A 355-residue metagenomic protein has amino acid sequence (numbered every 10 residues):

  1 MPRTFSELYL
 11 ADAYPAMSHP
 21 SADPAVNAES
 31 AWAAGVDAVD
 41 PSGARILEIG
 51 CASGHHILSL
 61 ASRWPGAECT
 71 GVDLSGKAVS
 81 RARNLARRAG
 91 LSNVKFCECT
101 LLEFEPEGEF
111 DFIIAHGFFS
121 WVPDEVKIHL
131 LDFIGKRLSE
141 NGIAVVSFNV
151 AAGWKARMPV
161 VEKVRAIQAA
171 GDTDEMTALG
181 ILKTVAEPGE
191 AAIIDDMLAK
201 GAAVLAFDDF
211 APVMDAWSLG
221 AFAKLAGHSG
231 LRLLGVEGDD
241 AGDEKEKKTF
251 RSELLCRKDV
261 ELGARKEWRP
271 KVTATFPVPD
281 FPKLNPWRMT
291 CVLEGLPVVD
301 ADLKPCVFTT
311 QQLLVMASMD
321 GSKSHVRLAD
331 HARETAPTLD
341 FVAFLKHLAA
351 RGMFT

Functional and structural regions predicted by a protein language model:
H19-G43: Conserved alpha-helix/loop element of class I SAM-dependent methyltransferases that forms part of the SAM/SAH-binding
S53-P65: Conserved SAM-binding loop of SAM-dependent methyltransferases across substrates and taxa, primarily the Class I
S62-L102: Class I SAM-dependent methyltransferase SAM/SAH-binding core
E105-I113: A short acidic, Gly/Pro-enriched loop at the edge of an enzyme's catalytic core that lines a small-molecule cofactor
H129-E140: A short glycine-rich, Lys/Arg-flanked "PGG" loop and its adjoining helix->strand segment in the class I
F148-A170: Conserved class I S-adenosyl-L-methionine
E190-L314: Rossmann-like AdoMet/SAM-dependent catalytic core
A241-R257, K304-T355: Long, charge-rich, low-complexity alpha-helical segments
